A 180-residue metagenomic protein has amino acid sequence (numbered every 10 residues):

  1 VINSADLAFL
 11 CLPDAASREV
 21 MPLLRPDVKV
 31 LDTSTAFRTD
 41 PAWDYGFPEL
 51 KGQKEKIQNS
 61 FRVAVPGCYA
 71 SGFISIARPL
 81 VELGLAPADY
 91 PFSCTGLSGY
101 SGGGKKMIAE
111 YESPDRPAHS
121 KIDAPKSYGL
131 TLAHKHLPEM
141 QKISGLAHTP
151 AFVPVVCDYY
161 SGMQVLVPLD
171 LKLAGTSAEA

Functional and structural regions predicted by a protein language model:
V1, P91, T95-A180: C-terminal substrate-binding/catalytic lobe of Rossmann-fold NAD(P)-dependent oxidoreductases
V1-Y128: N-terminal Rossmann-like NAD(P) cofactor-binding subdomain of oxidoreductases, focused on the glycine-rich
